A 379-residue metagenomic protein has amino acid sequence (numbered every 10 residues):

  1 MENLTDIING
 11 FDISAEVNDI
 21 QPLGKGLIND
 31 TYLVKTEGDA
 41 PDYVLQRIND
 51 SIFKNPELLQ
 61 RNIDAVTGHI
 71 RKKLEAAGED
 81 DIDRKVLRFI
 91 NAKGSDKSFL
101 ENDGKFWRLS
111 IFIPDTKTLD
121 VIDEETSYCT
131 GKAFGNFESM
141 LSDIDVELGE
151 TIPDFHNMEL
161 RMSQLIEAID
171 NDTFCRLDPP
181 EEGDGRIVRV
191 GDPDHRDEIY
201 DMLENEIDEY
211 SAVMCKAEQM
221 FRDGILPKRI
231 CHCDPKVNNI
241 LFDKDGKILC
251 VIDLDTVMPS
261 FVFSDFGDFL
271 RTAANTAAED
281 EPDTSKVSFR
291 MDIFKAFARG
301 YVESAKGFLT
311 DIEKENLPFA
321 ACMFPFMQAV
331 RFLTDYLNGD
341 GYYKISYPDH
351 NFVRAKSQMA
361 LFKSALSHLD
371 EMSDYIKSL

Functional and structural regions predicted by a protein language model:
M1-Q21, I70: Juxta-kinase regulatory segment immediately upstream of eukaryotic protein kinase catalytic domains
I7, N136, E206-E209, V213 (+3 more regions): Amphipathic alpha-helical segments that form well-ordered structural scaffolds and often line/cohere around active
I20-F174, V262, A273, A278-V287 (+5 more regions): Conserved ATP-binding subdomain of kinase catalytic cores across diverse folds
Q21, K25, Q46-R47, F53-E57 (+7 more regions): ATP-dependent phospho-/nucleotidyl transfer catalytic cores
D243-R299, S304-K306, S346-N351: Active-site Asp-x-Gly
K295, R299-I376: Helix-rich C-terminal or lid/interface subdomains of diverse kinases
